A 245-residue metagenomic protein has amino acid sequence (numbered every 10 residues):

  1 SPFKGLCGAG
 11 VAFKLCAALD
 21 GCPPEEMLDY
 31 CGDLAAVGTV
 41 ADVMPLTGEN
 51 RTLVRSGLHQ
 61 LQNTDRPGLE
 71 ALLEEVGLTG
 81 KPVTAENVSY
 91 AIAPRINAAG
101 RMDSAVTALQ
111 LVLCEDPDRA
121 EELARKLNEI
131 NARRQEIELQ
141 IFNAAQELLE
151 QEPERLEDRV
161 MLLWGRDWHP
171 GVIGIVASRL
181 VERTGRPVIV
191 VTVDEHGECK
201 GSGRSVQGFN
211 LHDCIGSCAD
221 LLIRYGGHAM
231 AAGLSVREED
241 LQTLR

Functional and structural regions predicted by a protein language model:
S1-V11, G21, D29: Hydrophobic, small-residue-rich alpha-helical packing segments that form membrane-like cores
D20-E239: Hydrophobic helix-and-loop "lid/oligomerization" segment in the mid-to-C-terminal part of catalytic domains
L241, R245: Anionic-ligand-binding alpha/beta catalytic cores of soluble enzymes and soluble regulatory domains that recognize
